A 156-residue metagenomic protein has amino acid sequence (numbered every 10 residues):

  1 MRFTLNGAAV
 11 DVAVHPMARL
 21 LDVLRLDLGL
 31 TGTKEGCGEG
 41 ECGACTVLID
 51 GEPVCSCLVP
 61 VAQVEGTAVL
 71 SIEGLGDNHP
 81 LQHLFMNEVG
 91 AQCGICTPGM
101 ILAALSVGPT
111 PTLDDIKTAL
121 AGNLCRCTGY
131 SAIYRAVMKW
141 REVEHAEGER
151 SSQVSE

Functional and structural regions predicted by a protein language model:
M1-E156: Signature of N-terminal electron-transfer/Fe-S-associated modules in redox systems
